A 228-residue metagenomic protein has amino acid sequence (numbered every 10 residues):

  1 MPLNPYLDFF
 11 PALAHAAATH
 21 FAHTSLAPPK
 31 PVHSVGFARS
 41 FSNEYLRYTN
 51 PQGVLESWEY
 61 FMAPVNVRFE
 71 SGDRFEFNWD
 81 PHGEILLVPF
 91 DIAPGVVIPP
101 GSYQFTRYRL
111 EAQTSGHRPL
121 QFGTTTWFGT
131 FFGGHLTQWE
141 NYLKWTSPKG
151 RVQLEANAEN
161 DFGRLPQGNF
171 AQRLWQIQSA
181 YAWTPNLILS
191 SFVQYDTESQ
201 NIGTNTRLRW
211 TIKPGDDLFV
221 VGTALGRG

Functional and structural regions predicted by a protein language model:
M1-G228: Exposed, low-structure sequence patches enriched in small/polar residues
